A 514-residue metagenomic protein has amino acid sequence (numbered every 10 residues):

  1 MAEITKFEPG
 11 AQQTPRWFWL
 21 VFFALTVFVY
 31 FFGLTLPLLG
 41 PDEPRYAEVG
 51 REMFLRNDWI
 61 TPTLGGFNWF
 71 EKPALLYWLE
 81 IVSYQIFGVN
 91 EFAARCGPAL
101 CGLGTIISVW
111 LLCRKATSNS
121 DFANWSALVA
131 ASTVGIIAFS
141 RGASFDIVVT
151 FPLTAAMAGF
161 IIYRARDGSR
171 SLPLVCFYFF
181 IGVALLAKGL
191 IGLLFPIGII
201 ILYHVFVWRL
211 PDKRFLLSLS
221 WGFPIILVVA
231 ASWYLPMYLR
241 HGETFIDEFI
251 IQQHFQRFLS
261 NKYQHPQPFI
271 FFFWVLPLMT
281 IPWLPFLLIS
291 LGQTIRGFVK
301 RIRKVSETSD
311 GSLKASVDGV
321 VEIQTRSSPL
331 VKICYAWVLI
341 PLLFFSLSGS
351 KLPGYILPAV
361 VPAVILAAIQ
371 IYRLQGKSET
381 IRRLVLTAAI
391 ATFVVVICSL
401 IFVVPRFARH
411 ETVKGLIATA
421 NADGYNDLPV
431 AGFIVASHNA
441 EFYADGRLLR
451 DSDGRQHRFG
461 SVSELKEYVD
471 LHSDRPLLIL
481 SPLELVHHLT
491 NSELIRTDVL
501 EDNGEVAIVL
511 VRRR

Functional and structural regions predicted by a protein language model:
A2-K377, V403, E441, G446: Membrane-integral, polyisoprenol-dependent glycosyltransferases of the GT-C/oligosaccharyltransferase superfamily
W17-F18, R383-A391: N-terminal signal-anchor/signal peptide hydrophobic helix marking the start of the first transmembrane segment
V27, F393-G504: Short periplasmic/luminal acceptor-recognition loop of GT-C membrane glycosyltransferases, typified by
T63-G65, I225, Q264-V275, I289-L291 (+4 more regions): Noncatalytic linker/hinge segments flanking ATPase motor cores
F344, L478-L480, L510: Structural motif
I371-V385, E411: Membrane-interfacial segments at transmembrane helix termini in multi-pass membrane proteins
A507-R514: Core SAM-dependent methyltransferase catalytic element
